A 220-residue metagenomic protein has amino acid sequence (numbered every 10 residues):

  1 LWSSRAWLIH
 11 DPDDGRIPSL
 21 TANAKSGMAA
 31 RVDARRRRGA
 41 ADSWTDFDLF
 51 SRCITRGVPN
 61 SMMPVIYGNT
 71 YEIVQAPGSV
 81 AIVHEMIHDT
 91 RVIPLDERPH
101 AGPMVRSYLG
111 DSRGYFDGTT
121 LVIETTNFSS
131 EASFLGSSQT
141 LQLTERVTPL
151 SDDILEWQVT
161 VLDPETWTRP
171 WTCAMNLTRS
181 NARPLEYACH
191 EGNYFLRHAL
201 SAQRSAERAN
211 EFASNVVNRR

Functional and structural regions predicted by a protein language model:
L1-R220: PEST-like low-complexity, intrinsically disordered acidic/proline/serine-rich tracts that flank trafficking/processing
